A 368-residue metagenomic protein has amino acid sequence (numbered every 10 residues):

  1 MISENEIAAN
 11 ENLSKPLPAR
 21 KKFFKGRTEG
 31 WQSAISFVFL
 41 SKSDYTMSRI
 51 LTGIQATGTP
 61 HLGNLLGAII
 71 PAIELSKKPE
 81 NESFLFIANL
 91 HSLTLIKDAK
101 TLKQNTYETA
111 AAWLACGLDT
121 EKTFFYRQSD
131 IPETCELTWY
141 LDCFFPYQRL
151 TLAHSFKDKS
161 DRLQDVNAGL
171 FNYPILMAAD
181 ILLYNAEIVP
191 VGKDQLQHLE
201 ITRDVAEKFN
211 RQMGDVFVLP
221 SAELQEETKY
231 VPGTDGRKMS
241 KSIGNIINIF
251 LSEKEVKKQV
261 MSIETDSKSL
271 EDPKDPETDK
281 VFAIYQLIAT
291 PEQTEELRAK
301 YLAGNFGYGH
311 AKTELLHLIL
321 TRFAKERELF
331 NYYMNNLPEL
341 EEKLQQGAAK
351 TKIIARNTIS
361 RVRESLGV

Functional and structural regions predicted by a protein language model:
S3-N5, S14: Low-acidity, Ser/Thr- and Arg-rich intrinsically disordered low-complexity segments
I35-T46: Short, Lys/Arg-enriched N-terminal segments with co-localized hydrophobic residues within the first ~10-30 amino acids
S48-A179, R327, N331: N-terminal Rossmann-like or analogous alpha/beta NTP/dinucleotide-binding catalytic cores that position adenine
K157-F209, M213: Internal, conserved structured core segments that host functional sites
Q197, R203-V368: Conserved nucleotide- and phosphate/pyrophosphate-binding catalytic cores in adenylate/nucleotidyl-handling enzymes
